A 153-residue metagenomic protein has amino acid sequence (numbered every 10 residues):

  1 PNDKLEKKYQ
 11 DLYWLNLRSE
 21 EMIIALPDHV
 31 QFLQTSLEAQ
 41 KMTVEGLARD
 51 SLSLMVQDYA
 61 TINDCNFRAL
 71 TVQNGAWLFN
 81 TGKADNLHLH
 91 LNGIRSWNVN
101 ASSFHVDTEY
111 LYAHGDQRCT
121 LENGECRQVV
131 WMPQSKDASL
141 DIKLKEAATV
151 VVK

Functional and structural regions predicted by a protein language model:
P1-L12: Start-of-domain marker
W14-L15, E20-K153: Extended, compositionally simple hydrophobic/Ser/Thr-rich segments that build repetitive fibrous architectures
